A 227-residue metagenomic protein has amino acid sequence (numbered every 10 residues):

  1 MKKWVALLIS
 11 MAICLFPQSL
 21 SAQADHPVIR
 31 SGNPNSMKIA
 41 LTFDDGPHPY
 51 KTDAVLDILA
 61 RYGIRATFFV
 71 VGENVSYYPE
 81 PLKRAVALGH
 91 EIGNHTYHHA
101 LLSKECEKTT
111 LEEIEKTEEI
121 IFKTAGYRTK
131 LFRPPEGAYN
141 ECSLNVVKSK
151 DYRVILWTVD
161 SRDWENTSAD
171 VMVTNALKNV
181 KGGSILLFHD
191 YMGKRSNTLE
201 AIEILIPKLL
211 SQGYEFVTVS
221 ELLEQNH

Functional and structural regions predicted by a protein language model:
K2-S10: Sec-dependent signal peptide recognition, specifically the positively charged N-region followed immediately by
C14-S21: C-terminal segment of classical bacterial N-terminal signal peptides
Q23-E105, T109, E113-I120, Y127-T129 (+1 more regions): Active-site beta->alpha N-cap acidic-glycine motif
H26-N35, Y62, S76, S196-H227: C-terminal domain-boundary segment and adjacent tail
D44, L59, I92, F132-P135 (+3 more regions): Divalent metal-coordination and catalytic microenvironments
A54-D57, E80, R84, E112 (+6 more regions): Alpha-helical scaffolding segments of alpha/beta enzyme cores, especially the outer helices of TIM-barrel or partial
G72-V75, H98-L101, A138, D160-D163 (+1 more regions): Short histidine/acidic/glycine/proline-rich micro-motifs that form metal- and phosphate-coordinating active-site loops
A138, S143-N179, Y214-Q225: His/Asp/Glu-enriched short active-site or ligand-binding loop at hydrolase and phosphoryl-transfer sites
